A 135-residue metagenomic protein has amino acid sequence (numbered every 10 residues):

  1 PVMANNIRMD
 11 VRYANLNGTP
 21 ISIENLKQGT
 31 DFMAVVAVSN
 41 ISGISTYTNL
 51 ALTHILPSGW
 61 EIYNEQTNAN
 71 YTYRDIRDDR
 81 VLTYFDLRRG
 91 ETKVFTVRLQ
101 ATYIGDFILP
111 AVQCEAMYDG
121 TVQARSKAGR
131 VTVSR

Functional and structural regions predicted by a protein language model:
P1-R135: C-terminal segments of large proteins
